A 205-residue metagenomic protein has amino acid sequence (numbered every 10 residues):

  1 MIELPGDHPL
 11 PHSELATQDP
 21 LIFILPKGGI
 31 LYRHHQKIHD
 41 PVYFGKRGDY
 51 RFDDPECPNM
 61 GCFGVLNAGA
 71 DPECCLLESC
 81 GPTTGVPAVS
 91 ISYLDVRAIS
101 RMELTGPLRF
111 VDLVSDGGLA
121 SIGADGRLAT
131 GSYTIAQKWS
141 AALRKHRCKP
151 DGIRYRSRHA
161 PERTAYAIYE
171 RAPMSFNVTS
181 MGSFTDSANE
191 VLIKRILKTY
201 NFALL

Functional and structural regions predicted by a protein language model:
M1-P58, V86-L205: Active-site and NAD+-binding cores of ADP-ribose-processing enzymes
P55-V86: Extended catalytic/binding region for NAD+/ADP-ribose chemistry, centered on the ART fold
